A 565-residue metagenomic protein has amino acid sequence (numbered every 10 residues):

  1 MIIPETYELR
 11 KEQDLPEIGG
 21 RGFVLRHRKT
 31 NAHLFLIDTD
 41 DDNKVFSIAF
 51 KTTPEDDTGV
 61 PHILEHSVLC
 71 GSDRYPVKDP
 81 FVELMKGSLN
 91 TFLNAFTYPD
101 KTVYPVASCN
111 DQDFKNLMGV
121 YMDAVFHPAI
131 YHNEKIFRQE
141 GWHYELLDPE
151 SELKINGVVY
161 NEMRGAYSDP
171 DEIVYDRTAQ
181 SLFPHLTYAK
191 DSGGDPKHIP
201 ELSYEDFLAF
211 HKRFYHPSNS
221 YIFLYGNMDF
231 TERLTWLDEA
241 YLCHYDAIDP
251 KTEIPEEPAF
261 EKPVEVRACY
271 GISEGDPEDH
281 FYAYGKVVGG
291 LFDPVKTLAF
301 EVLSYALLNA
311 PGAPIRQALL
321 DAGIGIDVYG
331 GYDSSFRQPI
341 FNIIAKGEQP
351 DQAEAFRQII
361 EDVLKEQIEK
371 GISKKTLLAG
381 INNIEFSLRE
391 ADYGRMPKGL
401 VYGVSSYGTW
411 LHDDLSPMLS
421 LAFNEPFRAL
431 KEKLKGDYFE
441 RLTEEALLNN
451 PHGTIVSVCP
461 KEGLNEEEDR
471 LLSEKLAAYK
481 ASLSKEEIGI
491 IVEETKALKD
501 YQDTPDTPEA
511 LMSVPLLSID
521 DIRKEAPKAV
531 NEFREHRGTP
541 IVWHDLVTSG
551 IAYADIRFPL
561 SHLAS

Functional and structural regions predicted by a protein language model:
M1-E5, T53, S67, G71-R74 (+5 more regions): Charge-rich, well-structured scaffold segments of protease-associated domains
M1-V45, E261: Non-catalytic terminal extensions that flank enzyme cores
R21-F23, N31-L36, N90-F92, F210 (+2 more regions): Short secondary-structure capping/turn segments at boundaries of alpha-helices and beta-strands
R21-R28, K262-E274, R534: Short acidic-hydrophobic surface loop/beta-edge motif
R26-D41, G275-A283, L291-V295, Q317 (+2 more regions): Active-site-adjacent "gating/activation" loops or surface patches in catalytic cores
A32, D56-D57, E462-E468, A564: Short, surface-exposed beta-strand/loop "edge" segments at domain boundaries and coil↔beta transitions
D38-L84, V295-L307, I551-S565: Active/ligand-binding-proximal structured segments within catalytic/core domains that scaffold catalytic residues
V264-E274, I455-C459, V542-H544: Short amphipathic
